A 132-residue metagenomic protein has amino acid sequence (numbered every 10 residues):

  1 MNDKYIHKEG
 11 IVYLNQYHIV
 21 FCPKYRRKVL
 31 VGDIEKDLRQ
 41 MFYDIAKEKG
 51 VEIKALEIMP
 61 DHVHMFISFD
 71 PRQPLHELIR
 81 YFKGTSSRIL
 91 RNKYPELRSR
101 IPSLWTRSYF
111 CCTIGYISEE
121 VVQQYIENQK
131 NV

Functional and structural regions predicted by a protein language model:
M1-V132: Basic nucleic-acid-binding interfaces
